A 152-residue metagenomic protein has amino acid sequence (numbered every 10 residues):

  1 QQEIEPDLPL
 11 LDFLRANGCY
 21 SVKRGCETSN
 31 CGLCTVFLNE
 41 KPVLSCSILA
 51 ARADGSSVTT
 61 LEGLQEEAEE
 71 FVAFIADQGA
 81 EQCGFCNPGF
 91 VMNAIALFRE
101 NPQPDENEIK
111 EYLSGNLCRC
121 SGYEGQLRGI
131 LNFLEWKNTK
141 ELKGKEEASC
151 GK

Functional and structural regions predicted by a protein language model:
Q1-K152: Signature of N-terminal electron-transfer/Fe-S-associated modules in redox systems
